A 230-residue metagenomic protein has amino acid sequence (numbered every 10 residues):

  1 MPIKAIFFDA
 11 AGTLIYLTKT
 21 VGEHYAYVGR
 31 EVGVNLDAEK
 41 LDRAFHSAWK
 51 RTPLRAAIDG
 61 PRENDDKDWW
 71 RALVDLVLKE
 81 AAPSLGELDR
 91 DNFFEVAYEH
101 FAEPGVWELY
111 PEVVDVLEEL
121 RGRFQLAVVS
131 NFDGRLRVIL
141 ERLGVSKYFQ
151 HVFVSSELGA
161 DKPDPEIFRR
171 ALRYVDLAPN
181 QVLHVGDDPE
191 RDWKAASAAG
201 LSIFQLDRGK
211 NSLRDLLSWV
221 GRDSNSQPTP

Functional and structural regions predicted by a protein language model:
M1-I6, Y16, E39, S84-N92 (+3 more regions): Asp-based, Mg2+/Mn2+-dependent phosphohydrolase catalytic module
M1-P111: N-terminal helical cap/lid subdomain that shapes the substrate entry/recognition surface in HAD-like hydrolases
G122-R123: Structured helix-beta-strand junction loops
